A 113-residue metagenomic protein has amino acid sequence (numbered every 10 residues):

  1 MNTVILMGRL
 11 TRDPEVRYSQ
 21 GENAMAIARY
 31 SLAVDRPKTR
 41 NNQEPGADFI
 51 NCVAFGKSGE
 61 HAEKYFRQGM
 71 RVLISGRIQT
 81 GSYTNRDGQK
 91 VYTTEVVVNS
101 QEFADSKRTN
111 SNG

Functional and structural regions predicted by a protein language model:
M1-G113: Single-stranded nucleic acid-binding surfaces, predominantly the OB-fold ssDNA-binding core
